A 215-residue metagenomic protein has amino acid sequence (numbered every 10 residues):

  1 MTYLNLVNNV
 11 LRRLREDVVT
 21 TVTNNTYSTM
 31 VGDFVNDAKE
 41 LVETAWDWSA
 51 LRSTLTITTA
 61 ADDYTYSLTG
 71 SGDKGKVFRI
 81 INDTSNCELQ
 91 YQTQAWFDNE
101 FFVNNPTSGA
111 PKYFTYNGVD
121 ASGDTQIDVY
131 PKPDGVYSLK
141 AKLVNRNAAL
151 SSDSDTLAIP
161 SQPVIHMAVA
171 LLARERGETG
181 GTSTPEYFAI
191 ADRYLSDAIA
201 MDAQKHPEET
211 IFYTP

Functional and structural regions predicted by a protein language model:
M1-P215: Glycine-enriched, solvent-exposed interface loops adjoining structured elements
